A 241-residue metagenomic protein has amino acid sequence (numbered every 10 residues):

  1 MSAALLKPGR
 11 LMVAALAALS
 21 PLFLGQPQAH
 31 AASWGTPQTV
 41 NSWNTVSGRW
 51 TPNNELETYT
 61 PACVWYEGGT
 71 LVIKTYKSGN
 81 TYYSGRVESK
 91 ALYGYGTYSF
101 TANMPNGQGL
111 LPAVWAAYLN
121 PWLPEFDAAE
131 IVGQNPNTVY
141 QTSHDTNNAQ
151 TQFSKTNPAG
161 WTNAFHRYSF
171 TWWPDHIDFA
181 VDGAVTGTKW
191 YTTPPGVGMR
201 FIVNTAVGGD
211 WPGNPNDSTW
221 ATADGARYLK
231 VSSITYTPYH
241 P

Functional and structural regions predicted by a protein language model:
M1-H30: Secretory targeting and sorting signals
A32-P241: GH16 jelly-roll
